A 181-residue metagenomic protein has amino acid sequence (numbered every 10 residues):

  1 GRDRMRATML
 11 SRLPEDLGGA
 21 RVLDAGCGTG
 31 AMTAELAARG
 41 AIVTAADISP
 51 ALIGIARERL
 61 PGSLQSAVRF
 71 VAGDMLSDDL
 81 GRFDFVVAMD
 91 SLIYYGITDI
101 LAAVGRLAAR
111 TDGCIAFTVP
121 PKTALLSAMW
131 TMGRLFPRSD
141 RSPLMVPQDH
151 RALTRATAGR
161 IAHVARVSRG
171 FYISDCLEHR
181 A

Functional and structural regions predicted by a protein language model:
G1-G18: Conserved alpha-helix/loop element of class I SAM-dependent methyltransferases that forms part of the SAM/SAH-binding
A20-G26: Conserved class I S-adenosyl-L-methionine
T29-D74: Class I SAM-dependent methyltransferase SAM/SAH-binding core
S77-G81: Short conserved loop adjoining the S-adenosyl-L-methionine
V87: A conserved beta-strand element that flanks and buttresses the S-adenosyl-L-methionine
Y95-R106: A short, conserved alpha-helix within the catalytic core of class I
D112-P120: Conserved beta-strand signature within the Rossmann-like core of class I S-adenosyl-L-methionine
P143-R160: Short alpha-helix
